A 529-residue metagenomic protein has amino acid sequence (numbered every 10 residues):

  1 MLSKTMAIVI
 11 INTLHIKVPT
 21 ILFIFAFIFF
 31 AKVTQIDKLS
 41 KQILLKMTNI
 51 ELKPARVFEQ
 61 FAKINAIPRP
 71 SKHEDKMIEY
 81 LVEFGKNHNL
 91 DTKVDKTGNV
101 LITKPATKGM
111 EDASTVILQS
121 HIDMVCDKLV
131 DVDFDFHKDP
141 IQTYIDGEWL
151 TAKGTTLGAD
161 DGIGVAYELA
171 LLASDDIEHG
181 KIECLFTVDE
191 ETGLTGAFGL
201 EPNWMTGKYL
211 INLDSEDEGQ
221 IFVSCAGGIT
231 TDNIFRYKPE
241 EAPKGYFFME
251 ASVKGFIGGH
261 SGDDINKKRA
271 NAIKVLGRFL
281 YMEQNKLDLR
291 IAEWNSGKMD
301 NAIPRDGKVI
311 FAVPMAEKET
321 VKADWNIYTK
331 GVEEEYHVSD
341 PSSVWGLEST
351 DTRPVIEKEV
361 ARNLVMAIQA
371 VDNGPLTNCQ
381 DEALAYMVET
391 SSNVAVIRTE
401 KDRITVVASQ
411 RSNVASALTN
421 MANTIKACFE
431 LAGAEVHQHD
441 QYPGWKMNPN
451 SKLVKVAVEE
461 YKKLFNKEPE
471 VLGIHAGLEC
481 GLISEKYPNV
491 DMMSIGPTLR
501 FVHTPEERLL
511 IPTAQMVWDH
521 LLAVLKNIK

Functional and structural regions predicted by a protein language model:
I43-L44, T48-E148: Acidic/His- and Gly-rich active-site-bordering loop/insert found across diverse amide/peptide-bond hydrolases
K53, V57, E389-D402, F465-H520: Zn-dependent metallopeptidase/amidohydrolase metal-coordination segment
M110-T192, A197-K208, F248, A361 (+3 more regions): Active-site metal-coordination/substrate-binding segment of hydrolases, especially metallo-dependent peptidases
I122-M124, L185-G193, S215-E218, I257 (+1 more regions): Acidic, glycine-rich active-site loops and adjacent beta-strand->loop/helix elements that engage anionic groups
E148-T151, E191-T192, F198-R411: Midchain, well-structured core segments that form catalytic/ion-binding scaffolds
D264, N271-K274, R278-W294, M447-V490: Active-site-adjacent substrate-binding region of metalloamidase/peptidase-like peptide-processing proteins
K268-K286, A316-K318, R362-D372, N378 (+3 more regions): His/Asp/Glu-rich mid-to-C-terminal helical/loop segments that flank catalytic regions of hydrolases
M387-L472, A476: Substrate-recognition/cap regions that form aromatic- and gly/pro-loop-enriched pockets for small-molecule ligands
